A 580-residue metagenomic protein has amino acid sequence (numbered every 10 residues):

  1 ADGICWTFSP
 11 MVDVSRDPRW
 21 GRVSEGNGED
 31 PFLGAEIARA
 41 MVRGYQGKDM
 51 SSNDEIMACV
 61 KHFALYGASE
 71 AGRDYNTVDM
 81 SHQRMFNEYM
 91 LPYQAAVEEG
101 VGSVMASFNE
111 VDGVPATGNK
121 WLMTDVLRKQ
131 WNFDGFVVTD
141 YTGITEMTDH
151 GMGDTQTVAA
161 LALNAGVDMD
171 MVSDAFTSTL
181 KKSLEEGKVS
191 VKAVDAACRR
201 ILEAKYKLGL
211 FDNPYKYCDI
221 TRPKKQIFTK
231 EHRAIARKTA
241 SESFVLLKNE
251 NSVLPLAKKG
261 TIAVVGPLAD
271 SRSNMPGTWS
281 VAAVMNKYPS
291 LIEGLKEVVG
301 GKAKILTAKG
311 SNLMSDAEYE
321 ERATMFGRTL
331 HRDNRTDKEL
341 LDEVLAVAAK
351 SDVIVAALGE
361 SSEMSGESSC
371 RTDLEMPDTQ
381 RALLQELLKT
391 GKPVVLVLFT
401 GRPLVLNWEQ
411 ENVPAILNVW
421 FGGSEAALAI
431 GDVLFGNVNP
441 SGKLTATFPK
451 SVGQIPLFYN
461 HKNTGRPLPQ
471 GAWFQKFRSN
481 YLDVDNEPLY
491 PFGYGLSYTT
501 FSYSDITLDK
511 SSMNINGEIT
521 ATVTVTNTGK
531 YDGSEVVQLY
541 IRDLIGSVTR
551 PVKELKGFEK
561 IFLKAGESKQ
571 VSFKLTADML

Functional and structural regions predicted by a protein language model:
A1-L580: Glycoside hydrolase catalytic-domain context in secreted enzymes
